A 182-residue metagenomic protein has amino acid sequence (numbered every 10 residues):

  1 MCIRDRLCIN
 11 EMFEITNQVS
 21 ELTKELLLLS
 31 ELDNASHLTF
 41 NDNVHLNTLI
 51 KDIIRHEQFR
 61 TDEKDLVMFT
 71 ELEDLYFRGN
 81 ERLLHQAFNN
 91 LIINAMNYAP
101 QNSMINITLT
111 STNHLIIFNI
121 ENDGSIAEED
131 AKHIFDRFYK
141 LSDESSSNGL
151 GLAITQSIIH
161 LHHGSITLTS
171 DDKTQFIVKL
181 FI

Functional and structural regions predicted by a protein language model:
E11-V19: Short alpha-helical segment of the dimerization/phosphotransfer core of two-component systems
N34-T39, L72, Y76-G79: Conserved micro-motifs of the catalytic ATP-binding
R60-F69, A131: Short conserved segments within the C-terminal catalytic ATPase subdomain
A95-M96: Short helix-loop "hinge" at the ATP-lid/N-box region of the Bergerat-fold HATPase_c
I126-F138: Short conserved segment of the HATPase_c
G151, T155: Short alpha-helical Gxxx[C/S/T] motif in the catalytic ATP-binding
